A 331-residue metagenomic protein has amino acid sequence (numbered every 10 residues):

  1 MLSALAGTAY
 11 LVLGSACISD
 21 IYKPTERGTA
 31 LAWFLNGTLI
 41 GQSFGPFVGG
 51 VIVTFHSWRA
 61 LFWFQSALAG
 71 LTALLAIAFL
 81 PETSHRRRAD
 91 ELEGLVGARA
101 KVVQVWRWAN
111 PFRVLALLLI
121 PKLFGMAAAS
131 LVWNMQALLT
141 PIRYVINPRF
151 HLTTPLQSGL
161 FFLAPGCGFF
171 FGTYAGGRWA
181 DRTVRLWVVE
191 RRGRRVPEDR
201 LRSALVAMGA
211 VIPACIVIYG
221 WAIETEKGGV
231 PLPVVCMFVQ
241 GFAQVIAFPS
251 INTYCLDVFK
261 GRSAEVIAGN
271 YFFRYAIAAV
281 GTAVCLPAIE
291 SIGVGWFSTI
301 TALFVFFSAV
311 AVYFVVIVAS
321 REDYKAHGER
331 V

Functional and structural regions predicted by a protein language model:
M1-V331: A six-helix transmembrane bundle that forms the core substrate pathway of small-molecule transporters
